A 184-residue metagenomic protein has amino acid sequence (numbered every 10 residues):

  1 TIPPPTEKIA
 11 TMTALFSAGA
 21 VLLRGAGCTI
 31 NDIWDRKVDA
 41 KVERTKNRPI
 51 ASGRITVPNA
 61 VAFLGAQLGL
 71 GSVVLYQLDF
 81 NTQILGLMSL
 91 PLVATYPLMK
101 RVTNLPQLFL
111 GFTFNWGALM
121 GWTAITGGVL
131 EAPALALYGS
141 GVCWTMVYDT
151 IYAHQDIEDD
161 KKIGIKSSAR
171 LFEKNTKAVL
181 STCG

Functional and structural regions predicted by a protein language model:
T1-T11: Short, hydrophobic transmembrane alpha-helix segments
T11-T13, R36-K37: Short acidic/polar alpha-helix capping motifs at helix-coil junctions
M12-A20, P133-W144: Alpha-helical transmembrane segments
A18, A26, T45-A136: Intramembrane alpha-helical segments
G19-G71, G141-G184: Solvent-exposed interhelical
